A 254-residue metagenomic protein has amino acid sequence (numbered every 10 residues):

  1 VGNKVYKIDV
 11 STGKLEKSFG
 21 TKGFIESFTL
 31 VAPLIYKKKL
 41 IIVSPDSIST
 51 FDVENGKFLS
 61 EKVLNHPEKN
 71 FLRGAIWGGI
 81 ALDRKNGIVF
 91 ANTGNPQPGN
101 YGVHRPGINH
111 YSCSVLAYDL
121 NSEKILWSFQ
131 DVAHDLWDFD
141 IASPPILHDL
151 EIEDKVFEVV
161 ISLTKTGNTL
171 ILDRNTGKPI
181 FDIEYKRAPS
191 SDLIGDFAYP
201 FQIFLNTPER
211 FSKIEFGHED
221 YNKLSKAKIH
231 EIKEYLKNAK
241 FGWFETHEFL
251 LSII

Functional and structural regions predicted by a protein language model:
V1-V5, F28-I48, L72-H104, N109 (+3 more regions): Repeat-blade elements of multi-bladed beta-propeller folds
G2, K7-T12, S47-G56, I108-E123 (+1 more regions): Beta-propeller blade signature
D9-V10, S18, V53, E61-V63 (+6 more regions): Short, solvent-exposed loop/turn and secondary-structure capping segments
K14-S27, K57-H66, K124-A133, P179-I254: Aromatic (tryptophan-biased) beta-strands that constitute blades/sheets of beta-rich domains
F19, G56-L59, I80, V115 (+2 more regions): Conserved structural-core and active-site-/substrate-pathway-adjacent residues in large, well-folded domains of enzymes
N65-R73: Active-site glycine- and acidic-residue-rich loops that bind and position anionic ligands or nucleotide-like cofactors
G87-I88, S122-I125, F157, K178: Loop/turn elements at helix/coil->beta-strand transitions in domains of secreted/extracellular proteins
P144-L193: Phosphate/diphosphate-binding loops
